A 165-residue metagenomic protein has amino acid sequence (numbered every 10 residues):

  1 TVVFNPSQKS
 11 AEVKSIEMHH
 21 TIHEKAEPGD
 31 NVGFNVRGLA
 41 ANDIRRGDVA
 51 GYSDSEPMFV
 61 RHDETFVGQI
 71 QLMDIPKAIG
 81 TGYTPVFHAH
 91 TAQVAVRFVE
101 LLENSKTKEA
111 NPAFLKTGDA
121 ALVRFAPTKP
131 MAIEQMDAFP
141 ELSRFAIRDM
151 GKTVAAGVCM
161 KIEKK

Functional and structural regions predicted by a protein language model:
T1-K165: C-terminal effector/interaction modules appended to NTPase cores
